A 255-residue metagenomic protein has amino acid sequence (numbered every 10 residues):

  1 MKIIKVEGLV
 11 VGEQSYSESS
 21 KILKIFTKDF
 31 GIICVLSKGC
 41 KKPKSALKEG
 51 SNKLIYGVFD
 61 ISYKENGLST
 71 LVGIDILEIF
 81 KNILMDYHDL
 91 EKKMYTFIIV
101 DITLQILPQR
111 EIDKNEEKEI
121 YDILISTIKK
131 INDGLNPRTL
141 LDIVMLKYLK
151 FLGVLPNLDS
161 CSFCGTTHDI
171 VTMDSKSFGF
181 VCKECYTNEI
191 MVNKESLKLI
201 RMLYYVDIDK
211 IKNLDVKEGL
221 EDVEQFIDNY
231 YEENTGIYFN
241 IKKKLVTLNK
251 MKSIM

Functional and structural regions predicted by a protein language model:
M1-K21, F26-M255: Non-catalytic alpha-helical scaffolds and adjoining flexible linkers that form interface surfaces for assembly
